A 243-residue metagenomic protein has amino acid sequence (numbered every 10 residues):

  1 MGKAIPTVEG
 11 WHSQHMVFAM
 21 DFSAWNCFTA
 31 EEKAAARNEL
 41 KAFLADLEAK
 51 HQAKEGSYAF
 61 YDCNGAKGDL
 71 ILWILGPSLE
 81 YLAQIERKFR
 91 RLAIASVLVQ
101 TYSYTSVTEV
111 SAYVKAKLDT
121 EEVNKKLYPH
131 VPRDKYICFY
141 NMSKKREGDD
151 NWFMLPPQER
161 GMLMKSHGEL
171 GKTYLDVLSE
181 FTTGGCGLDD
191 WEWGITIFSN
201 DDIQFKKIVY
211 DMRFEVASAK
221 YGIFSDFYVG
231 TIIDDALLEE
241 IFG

Functional and structural regions predicted by a protein language model:
M1-A45, P77-Y81, Y104-E169, N200 (+2 more regions): Short S/T/G/P-rich N-terminal loop/turn motif that feeds into the first structured element of a domain
M1-E9, A53-G68, R90-R133, Y174-W191 (+1 more regions): Glycine-rich beta-strand-turn "strand-cap" elements at beta-sheet edges
M16, N64-S78, C138-N141, L188-I203 (+1 more regions): Short, well-ordered beta-strand segments in beta-rich or mixed alpha/beta enzyme and ligand-binding folds
A24, L40-L82, E86: Long, hydrophobic/aromatic-enriched structural stretches that serve as scaffold segments
N38, L47-G56, M162-S179: Short, flexible domain-boundary/linker segments around small modular repeats
Q84-R91, K207-R213: Short amphipathic alpha-helices in soluble, non-transmembrane regions that often serve as interface/regulatory elements
